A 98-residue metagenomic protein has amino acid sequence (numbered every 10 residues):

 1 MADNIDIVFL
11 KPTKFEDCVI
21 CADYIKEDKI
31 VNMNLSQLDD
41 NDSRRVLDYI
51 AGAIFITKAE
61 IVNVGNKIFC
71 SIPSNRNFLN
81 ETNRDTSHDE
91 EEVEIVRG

Functional and structural regions predicted by a protein language model:
M1-N32, S36, F55-G98: Positively charged, small/polar-rich N-terminal and surface patches that mediate targeting and assembly and bind
V19-A22, S43-L47: Conserved strand-to-helix beginnings and helix N-cap segments that scaffold or border functional pockets
D42-S43, I72: Short secondary-structure boundary/hinge segments and terminal tails
R44-I54, K58-A59: Amphipathic alpha-helical interaction surfaces in cytosolic regulatory modules
